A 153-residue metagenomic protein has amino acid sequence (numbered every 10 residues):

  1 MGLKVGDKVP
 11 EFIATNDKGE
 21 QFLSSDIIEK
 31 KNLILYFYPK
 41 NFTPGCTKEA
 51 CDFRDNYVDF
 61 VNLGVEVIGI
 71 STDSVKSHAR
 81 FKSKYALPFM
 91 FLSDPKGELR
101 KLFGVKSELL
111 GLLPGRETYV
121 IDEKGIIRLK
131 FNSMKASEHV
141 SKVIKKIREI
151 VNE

Functional and structural regions predicted by a protein language model:
M1-E153: Chalcogenol-based redox active-site neighborhoods
